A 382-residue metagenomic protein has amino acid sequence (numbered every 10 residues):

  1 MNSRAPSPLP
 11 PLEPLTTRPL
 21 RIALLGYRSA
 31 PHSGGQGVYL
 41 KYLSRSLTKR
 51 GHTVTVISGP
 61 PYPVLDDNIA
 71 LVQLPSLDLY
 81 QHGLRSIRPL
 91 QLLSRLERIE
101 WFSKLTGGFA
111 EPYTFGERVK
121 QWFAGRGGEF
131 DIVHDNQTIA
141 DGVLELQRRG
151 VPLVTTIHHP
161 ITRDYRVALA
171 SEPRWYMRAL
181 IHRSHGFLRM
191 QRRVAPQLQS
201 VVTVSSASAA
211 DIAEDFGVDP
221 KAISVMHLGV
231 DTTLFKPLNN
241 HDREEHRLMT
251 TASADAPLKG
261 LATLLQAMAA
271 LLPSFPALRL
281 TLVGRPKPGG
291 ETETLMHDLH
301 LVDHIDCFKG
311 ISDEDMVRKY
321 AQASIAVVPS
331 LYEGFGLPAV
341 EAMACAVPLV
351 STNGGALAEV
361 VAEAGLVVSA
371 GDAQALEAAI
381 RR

Functional and structural regions predicted by a protein language model:
H82-G107, Q147-R192: Acceptor-binding helix/loop patch of EC 2.4 sugar-transfer enzymes, predominantly nucleotide-sugar-dependent
A207, G229: Carbohydrate-associated surface elements
H241-K259, L265-M268: Conserved donor-binding/catalytic core segment of Leloir-type glycosyltransferases
T292-D315: Nucleotide-activated donor-binding/catalytic signature segment of Leloir-type glycosyltransferases, i.e., the conserved
G310, R318-A323: Short alpha-helical donor nucleotide-sugar binding micro-motif in glycosyltransferases
L331: Aromatic "clamp/platform" in nucleotide-sugar-dependent glycosyltransferases that forms part of the donor/acceptor
P348-S351: Short hydrophobic beta-strand element within catalytic cores of glycosyltransferases and related nucleotide-activated
L366-A373, R382: Conserved acidic donor-binding segment of nucleotide-sugar-dependent glycosyltransferases
